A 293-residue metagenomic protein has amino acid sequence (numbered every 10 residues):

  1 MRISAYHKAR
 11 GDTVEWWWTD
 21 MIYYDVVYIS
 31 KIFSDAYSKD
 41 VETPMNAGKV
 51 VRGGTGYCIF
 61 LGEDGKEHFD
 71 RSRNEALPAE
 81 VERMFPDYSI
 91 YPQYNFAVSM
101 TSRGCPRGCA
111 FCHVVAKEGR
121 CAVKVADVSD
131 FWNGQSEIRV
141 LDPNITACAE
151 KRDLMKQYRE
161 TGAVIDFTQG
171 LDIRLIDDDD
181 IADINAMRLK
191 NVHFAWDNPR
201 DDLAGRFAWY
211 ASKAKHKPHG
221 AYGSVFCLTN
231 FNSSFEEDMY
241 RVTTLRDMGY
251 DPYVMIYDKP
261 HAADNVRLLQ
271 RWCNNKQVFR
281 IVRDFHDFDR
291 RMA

Functional and structural regions predicted by a protein language model:
M1, Y91-D130: Canonical Radical SAM [4Fe-4S] cluster-binding loop centered on the CxxxCxxC motif and its immediate flanking residues
M1-R52, Y57-I59: A short, structured N-terminal alpha-helical element that caps or precedes a catalytic domain
K8, R159, R246-D247: Anion (oxyanion) recognition and catalysis
G11, Y23-D25, A47-G48, N95-A97 (+3 more regions): Short, well-ordered alpha-helix to beta-strand connector turns
Y28-I32, H113-Y210, A221-F231, D251-M255: Core AdoMet radical
A36-S38, C58-G62, R107-F111, E118-R120 (+3 more regions): Short catalytic/ligand-binding loop motif for oxyanion handling, primarily in non-cytosolic enzymes, centered on
K49-P86: Ser/Thr/Gly-rich flexible loops in soluble cytosolic domains mediating phosphotransfer, phosphorylation
A186, N191-H193, R200-A293: A structural motif corresponding to the C-terminal lobe/cap of the Radical SAM core domain
